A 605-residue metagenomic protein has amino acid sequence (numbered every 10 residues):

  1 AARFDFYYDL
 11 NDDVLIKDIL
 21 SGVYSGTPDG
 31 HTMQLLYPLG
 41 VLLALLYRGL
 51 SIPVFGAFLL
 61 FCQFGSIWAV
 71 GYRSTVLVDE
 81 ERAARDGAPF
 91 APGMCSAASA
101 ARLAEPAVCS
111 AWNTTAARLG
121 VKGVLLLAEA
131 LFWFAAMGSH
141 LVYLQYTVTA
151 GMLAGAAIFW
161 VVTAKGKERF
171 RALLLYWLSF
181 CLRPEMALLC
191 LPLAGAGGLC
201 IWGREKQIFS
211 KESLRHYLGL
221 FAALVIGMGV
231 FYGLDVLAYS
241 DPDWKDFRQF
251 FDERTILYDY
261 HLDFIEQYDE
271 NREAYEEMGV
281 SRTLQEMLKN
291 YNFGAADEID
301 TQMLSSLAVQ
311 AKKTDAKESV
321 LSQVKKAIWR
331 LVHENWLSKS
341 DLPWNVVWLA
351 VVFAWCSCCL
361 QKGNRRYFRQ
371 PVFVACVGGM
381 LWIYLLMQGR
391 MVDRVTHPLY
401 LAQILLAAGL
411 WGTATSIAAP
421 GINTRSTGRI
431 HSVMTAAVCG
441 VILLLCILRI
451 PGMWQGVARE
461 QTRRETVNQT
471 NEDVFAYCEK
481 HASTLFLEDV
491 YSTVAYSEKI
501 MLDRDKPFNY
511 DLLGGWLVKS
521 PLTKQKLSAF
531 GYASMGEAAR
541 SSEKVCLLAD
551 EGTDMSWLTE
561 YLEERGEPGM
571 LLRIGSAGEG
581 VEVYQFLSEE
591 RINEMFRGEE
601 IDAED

Functional and structural regions predicted by a protein language model:
A1-T32, A44-Y47: Extracytoplasmic loop-helix module adjacent to an early transmembrane segment
D29-C62: Short hydrophobic/aromatic helix or loop-helix immediately within or flanking a transmembrane segment in polytopic
F61-R82, W112, A116-A117, F353-C359: Transmembrane-helix motifs of polytopic, lipid-linked glycan transferases
S66, W329-Y367: Hydrophobic, aromatic-rich transmembrane alpha-helices and their immediate juxtamembrane boundary segments
E105, W112, R118-V124, R215-I226 (+1 more regions): Signature aromatic-anchored transmembrane alpha helix within multi-pass, membrane-resident enzymes that catalyze glycan
R169-M186, G195, A222-F231: Membrane-interface alpha helices of multi-pass inner-membrane proteins
G233-A274, L444-L513: Membrane-embedded, lumen/periplasm-facing catalytic core of multi-pass transferases that use lipid-linked donors
Y239-K326, P507-L522: Membrane-proximal stem/loop segments at transmembrane-domain junctions that anchor or position
